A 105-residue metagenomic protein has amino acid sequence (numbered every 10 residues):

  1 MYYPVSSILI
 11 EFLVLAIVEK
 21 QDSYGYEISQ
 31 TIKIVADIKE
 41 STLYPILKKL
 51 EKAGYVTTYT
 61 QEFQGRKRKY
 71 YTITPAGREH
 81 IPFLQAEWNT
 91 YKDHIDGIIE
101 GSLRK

Functional and structural regions predicted by a protein language model:
Y2-T42: N-terminal helix-turn-helix DNA-binding core of bacterial DNA-binding proteins
Q30, P75, T90-D93: Generic recognition of well-ordered alpha-helical segments within structured catalytic/regulatory domains
L47-K49: Short, hydrophobic-biased segments on the C-terminal half of alpha helices that form "recognition helices"
F63-Q85: Basic, amphipathic "hinge/linker" alpha-helix immediately C-terminal to the N-terminal HTH DNA-binding motif
P82-K105: Amphipathic alpha-helical dimerization/coiled-coil segments that flank or bridge DNA-binding/regulatory modules
